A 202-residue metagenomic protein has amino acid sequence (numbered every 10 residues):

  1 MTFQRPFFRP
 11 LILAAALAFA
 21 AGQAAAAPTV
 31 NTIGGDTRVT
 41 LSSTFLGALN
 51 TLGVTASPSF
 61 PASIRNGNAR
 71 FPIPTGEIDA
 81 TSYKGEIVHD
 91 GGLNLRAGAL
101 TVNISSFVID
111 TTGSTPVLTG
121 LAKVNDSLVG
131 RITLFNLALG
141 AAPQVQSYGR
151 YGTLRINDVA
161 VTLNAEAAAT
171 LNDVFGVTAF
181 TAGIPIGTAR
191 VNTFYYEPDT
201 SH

Functional and structural regions predicted by a protein language model:
T2-I12: Bacterial N-terminal signal peptides that target proteins for export
R9-L11, G34, A56, P72 (+7 more regions): Sparse, context-dependent recognition of short Cys/His-centered cofactor- or disulfide-binding micro-motifs
A20-A24: N-terminal signal peptide c-region/cleavage motif recognized by signal peptidases
A26-K84, A160-H202: N-terminal segment immediately downstream of the Sec signal-peptide cleavage site in secreted/extracellular proteins
S59-L139: Predominantly extracellular/secreted and cell-surface proteins with exposed, flexible low-complexity segments
T81, T119, Q146-G149, T193: Intrinsically disordered, low-complexity segments enriched in small/polar residues
L121-A168: Extended amphipathic ligand-handling, pore-lining, and cofactor/metal-binding catalytic surfaces
